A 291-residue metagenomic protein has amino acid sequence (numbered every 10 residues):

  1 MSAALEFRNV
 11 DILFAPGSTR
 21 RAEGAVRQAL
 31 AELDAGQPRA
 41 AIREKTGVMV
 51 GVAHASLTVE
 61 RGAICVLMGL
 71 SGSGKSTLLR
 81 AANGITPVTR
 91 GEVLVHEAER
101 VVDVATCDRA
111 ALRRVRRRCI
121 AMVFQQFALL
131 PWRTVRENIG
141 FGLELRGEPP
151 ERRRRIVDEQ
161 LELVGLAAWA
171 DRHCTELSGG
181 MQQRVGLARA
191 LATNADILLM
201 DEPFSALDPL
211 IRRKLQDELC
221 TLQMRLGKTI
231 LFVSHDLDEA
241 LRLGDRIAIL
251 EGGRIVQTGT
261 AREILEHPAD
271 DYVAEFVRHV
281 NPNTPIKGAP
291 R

Functional and structural regions predicted by a protein language model:
E23-A41, H96-D103, E144, E151-W169: Conserved ABC ATPase "signature" region
I42-M49, V101-A121, L145, H267-P268: ABC ATPase NBD coupling module
N83: Helix-to-loop junction immediately C-terminal to a conserved catalytic motif
H173-L177, M181-Q183: Conserved ABC ATPase signature
A192-D196: A short, proline-enriched helix->beta-strand linker immediately N-terminal to the Walker B motif in ABC-type P-loop
T258-G259, H267: ABC ATPase "signature
